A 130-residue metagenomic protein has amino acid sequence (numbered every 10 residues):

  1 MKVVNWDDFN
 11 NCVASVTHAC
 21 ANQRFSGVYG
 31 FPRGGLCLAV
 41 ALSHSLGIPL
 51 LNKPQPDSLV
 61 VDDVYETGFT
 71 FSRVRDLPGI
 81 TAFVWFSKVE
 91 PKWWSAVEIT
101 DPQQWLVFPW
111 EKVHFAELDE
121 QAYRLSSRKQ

Functional and structural regions predicted by a protein language model:
M1-Q130: PRPP-associated nucleotide enzymes
